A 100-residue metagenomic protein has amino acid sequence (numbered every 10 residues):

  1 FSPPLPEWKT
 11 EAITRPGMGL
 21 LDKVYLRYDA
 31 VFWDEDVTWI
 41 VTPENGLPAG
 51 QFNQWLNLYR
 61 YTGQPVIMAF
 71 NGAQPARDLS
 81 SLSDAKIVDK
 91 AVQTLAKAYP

Functional and structural regions predicted by a protein language model:
F1-P100: FAD-dinucleotide binding site
